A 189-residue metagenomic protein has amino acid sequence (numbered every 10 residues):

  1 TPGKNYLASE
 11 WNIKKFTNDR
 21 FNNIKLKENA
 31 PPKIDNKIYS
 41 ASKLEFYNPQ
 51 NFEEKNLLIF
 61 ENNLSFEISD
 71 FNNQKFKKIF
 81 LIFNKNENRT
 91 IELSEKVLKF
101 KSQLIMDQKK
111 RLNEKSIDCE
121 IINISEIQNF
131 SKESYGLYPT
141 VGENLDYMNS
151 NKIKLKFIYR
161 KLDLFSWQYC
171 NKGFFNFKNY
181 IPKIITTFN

Functional and structural regions predicted by a protein language model:
T1-P31: C-terminal, helix-dominated tail/subdomain
F21-N189: Trp/Phe/Arg-rich N-terminal binding region typifying the photolyase-homology
